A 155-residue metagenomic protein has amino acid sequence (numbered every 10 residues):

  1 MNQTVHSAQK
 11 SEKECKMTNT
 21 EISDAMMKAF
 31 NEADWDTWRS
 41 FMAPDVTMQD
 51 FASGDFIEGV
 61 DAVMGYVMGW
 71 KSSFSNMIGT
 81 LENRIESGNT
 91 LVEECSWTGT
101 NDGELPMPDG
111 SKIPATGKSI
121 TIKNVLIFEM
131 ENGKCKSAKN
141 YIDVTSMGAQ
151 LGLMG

Functional and structural regions predicted by a protein language model:
Q3-G155: C-terminal and inter-domain tail/linker signature
